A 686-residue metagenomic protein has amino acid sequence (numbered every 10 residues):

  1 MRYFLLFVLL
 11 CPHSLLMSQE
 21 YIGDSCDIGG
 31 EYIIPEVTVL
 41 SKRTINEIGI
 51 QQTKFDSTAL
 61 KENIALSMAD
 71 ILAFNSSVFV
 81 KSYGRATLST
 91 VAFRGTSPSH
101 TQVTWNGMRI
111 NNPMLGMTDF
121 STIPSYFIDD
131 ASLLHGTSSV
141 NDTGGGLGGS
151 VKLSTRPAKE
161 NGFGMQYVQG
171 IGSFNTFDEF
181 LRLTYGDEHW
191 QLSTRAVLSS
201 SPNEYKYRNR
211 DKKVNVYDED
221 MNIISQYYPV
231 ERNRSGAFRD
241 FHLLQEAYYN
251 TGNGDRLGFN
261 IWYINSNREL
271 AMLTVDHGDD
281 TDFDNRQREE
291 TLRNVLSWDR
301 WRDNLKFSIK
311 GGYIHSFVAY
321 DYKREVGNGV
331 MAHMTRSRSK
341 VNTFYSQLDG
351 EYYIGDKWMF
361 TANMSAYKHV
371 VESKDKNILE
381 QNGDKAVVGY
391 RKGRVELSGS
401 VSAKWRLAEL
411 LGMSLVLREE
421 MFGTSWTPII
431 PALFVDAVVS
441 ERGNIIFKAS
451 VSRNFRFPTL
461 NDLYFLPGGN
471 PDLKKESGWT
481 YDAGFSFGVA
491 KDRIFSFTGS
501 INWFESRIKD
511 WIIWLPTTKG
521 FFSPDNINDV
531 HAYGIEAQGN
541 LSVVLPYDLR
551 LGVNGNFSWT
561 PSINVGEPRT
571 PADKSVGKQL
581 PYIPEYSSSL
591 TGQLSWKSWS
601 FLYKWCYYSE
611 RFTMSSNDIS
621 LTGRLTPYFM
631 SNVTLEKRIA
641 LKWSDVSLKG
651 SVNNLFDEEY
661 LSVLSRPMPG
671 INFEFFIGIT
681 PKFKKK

Functional and structural regions predicted by a protein language model:
E20-K61, P98: Short, acidic, small-residue-rich periplasmic hinge/interaction motif at the N-terminus of Gram-negative outer-membrane
E36, M68-I71, S89-A92, T104 (+4 more regions): N-terminal periplasmic accessory domains that precede and gate Gram-negative outer-membrane beta-barrel machines
A69-N112: Extracytoplasmic beta-strand/coil segments of soluble accessory domains associated with Gram-negative outer-membrane
M108-G136, P467: Short acidic/polar hinge/loop motifs at secondary-structure boundaries that mediate gating or recognition
Y185-R286: Periplasmic-side early beta-strands and strand-to-turn transitions of outer-membrane beta-barrels
Y248-S266, Q287-W426, F434, V438 (+3 more regions): Face-selective signature of the C-terminal outer-membrane beta-barrel domain
R302-Y322, S440, I446-K448, K475-Y533 (+1 more regions): Membrane-embedded beta-barrel scaffold of Gram-negative outer-membrane proteins
R406-G412, W503-R507, N526-M614: Gram-negative outer-membrane beta-barrel transporters
